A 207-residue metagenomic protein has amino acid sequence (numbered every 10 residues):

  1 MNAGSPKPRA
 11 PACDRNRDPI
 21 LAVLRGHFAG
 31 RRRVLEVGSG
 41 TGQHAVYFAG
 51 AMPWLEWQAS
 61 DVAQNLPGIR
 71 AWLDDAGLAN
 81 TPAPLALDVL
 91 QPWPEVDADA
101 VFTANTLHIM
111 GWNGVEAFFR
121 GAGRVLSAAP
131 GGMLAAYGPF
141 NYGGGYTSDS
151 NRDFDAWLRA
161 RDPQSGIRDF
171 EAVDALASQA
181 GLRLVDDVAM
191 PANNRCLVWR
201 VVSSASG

Functional and structural regions predicted by a protein language model:
M1-A29: Class I SAM-dependent methyltransferase Rossmann-like catalytic core, especially the SAM/SAH-binding loop
G30-G40: Conserved class I S-adenosyl-L-methionine
L35, Q43-Q91: Class I SAM-dependent methyltransferase SAM/SAH-binding core
W93-V101: A short acidic, Gly/Pro-enriched loop at the edge of an enzyme's catalytic core that lines a small-molecule cofactor
M110-A122: A short, conserved alpha-helix within the catalytic core of class I
A129-N141: Conserved beta-strand signature within the Rossmann-like core of class I S-adenosyl-L-methionine
Q164-A180: Short alpha-helix
L182-G207: Core SAM-dependent methyltransferase catalytic element
